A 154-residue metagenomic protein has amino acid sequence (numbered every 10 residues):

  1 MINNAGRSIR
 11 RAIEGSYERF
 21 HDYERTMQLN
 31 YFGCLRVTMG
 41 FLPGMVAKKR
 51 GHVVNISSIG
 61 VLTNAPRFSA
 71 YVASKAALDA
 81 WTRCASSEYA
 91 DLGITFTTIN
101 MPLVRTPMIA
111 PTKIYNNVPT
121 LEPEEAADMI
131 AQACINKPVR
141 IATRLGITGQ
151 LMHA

Functional and structural regions predicted by a protein language model:
M1-I2: Conserved hydrophobic beta-strands of the Rossmann-like cofactor-binding core in SDR/related NAD(P)H-dependent
S8-E24, R67: Conserved mid-core segment of classical short-chain dehydrogenase/reductases
A12, G40-K49: A short helix-coil junction within the Rossmann-fold of NAD(P)-dependent oxidoreductases
Y23, N64-V72, C84: Active-site loop-to-helix junction immediately N-terminal to the catalytic Tyr of the SDR YXXXK motif in Rossmann-fold
T38, S74: Active-site helix of classical SDR
S58: Residue(s) in the substrate-gating loop at a strand-loop-helix junction that position the organic substrate next
S86-I147: SDR active-site lid
